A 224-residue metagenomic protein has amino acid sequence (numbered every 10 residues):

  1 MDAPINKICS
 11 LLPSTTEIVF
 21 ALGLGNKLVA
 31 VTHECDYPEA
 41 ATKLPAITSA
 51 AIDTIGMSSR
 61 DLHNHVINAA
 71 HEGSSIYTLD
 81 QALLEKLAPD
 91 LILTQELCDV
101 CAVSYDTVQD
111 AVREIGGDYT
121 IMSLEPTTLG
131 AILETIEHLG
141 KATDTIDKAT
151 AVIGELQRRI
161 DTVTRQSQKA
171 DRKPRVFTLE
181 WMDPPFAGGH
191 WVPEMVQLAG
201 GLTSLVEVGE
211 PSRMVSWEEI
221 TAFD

Functional and structural regions predicted by a protein language model:
M1-D224: N-terminal ligand-binding lobe of clamshell/alpha-beta domains
